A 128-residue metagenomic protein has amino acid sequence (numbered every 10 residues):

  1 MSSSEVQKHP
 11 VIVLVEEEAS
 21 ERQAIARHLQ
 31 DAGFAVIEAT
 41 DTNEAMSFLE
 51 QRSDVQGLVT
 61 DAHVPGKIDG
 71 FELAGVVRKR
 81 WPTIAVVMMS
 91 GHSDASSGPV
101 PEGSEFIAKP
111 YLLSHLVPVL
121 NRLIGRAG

Functional and structural regions predicted by a protein language model:
M1-A26, A32, E44, D54 (+5 more regions): Non-catalytic signal-transmission and effector/linker regions of two-component phosphorelay proteins
V36-E38, F106: Conserved beta-strand scaffold positions in the cores of enzyme catalytic domains, especially in NTP/NDP-utilizing
E38-G57, S97: Acidic, metal-coordinating helix/loop segments flanking the phosphotransfer/catalytic sites of two-component signaling
D41, I68-E72: Acidic catalytic/metal-coordinating carboxylates
L58, V86, F106-I107: Two-component signal transduction core modules
D61-A62: Active-site residues of response regulator receiver
M89-S90: Hydrophobic/aromatic residues positioned on beta-strands within the core alpha/beta folds
P99-A108: As written
